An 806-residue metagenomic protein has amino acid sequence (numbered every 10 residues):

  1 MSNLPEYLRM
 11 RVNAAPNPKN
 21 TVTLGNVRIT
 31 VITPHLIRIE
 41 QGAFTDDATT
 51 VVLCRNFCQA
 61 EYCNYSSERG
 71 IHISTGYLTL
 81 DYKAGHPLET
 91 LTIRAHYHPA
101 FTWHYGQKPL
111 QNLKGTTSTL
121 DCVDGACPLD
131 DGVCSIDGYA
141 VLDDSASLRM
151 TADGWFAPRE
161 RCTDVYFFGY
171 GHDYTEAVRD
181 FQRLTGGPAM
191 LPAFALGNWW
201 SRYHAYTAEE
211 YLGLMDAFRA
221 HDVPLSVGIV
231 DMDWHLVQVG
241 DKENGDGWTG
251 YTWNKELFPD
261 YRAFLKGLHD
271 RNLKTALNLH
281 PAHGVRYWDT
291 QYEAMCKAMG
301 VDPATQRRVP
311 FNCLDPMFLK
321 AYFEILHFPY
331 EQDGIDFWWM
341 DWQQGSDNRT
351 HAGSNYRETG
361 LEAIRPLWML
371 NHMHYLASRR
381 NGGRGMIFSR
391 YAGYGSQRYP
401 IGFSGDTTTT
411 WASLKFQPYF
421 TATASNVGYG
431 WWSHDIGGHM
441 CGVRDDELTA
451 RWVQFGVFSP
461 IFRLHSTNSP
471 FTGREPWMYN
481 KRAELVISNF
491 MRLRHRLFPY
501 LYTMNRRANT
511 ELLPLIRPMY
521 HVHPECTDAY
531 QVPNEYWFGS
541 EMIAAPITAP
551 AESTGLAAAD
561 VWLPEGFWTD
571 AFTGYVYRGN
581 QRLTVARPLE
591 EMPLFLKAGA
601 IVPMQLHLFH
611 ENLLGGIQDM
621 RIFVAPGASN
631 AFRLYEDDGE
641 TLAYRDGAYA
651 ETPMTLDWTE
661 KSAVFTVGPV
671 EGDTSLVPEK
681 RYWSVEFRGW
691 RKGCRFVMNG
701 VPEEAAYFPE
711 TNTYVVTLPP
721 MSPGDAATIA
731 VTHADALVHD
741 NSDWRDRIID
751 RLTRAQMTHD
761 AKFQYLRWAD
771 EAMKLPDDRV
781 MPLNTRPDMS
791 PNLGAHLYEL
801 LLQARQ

Functional and structural regions predicted by a protein language model:
M1-F44, N64-T90, H733-Q806: Mature N-terminal, pre-catalytic/accessory segment of carbohydrate-active enzymes
T21, G42-F44, C54, C58 (+7 more regions): Catalytic and substrate-binding clefts that recognize carbohydrates or anionic sugar/phosphate headgroups
T21, R28, L36, G70 (+22 more regions): Beta-sheet entry/capping signal
A43-N56, T79-H96, S675-G693, S722-S742: Extended Gly/Ser/Thr-rich low-complexity repeat segments, especially those forming or decorating extracellular
D47-Y62, T569-L589, R695-L718: Solvent-exposed beta-strand/loop surfaces of large extracellular or lumenal domains
T79-L80, R582-F623, E710-R747: C-terminal beta-strand-rich structural cap/linker in extracellular carbohydrate-active enzymes
P224-I487, V522-C526, V532, R578: Aromatic- and carboxylate-enriched substrate-binding clefts and catalytic-loop regions of carbohydrate-active enzymes
Y375-L376, G382-G385, Y394-G402, F416-Q417 (+3 more regions): Catalytic core of carbohydrate-active enzymes
